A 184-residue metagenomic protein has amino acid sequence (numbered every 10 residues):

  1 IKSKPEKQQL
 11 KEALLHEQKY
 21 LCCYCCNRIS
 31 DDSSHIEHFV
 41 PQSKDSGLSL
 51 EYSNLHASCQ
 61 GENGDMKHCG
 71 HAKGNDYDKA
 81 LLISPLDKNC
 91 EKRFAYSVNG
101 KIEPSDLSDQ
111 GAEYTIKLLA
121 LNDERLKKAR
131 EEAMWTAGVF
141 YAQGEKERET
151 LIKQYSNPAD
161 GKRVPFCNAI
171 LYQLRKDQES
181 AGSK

Functional and structural regions predicted by a protein language model:
I1, Q8, S84, K88-E91 (+3 more regions): Catalytic cores of phosphodiester-bond-cleaving enzymes
I1-L21, D45-L50: Short, charged surface segments at domain edges that flank catalytic/cofactor-binding sites
E17-K19, Y52-S53, K88-C90, S97: Short, well-ordered loop/turn elements at secondary-structure boundaries
Y20, D32, N99-K101: Beta-strand-connecting loop/turn residues
Y24-H71, Y77: Histidine-centered nuclease catalytic patch
K67-E124: Long, low-complexity, intrinsically disordered segments enriched in glycines and aromatic residues
L107-K184: C-terminal, charged low-complexity interaction regions
